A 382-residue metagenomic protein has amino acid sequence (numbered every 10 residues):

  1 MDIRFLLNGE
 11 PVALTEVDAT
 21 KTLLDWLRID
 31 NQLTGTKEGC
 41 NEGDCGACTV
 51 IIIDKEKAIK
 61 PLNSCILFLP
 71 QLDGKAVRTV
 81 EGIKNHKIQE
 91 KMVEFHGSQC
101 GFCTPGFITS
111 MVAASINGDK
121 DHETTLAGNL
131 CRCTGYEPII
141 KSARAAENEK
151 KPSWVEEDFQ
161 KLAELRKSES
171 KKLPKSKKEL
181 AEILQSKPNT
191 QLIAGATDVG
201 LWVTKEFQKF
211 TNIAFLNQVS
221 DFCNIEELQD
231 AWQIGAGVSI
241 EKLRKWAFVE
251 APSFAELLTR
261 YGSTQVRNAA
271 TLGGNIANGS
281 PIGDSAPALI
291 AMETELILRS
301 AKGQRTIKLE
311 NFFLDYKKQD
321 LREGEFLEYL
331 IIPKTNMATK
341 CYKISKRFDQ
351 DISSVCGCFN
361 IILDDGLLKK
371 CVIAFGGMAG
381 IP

Functional and structural regions predicted by a protein language model:
M1-I3, C371: Extreme N-terminal starter segment of soluble prokaryotic enzymes
E10-A19: Short, contiguous acidic and Ser/Thr-rich linear segments
P11, E56-P61, Q304-T306: Short, solvent-exposed loop/turn motifs
A19-L24, T49, F68, S239 (+1 more regions): Short, structural beta-strand-to-alpha-helix junction motif
L24-G46, T79-F102, S115-R132, G262-T271: Immediate flanking context of iron-sulfur cluster ligation sites
I51, N63, G97, I108-I116 (+1 more regions): C-terminal structural segment of proteins
I52-V80: S4-like RNA-binding module at protein N-termini
